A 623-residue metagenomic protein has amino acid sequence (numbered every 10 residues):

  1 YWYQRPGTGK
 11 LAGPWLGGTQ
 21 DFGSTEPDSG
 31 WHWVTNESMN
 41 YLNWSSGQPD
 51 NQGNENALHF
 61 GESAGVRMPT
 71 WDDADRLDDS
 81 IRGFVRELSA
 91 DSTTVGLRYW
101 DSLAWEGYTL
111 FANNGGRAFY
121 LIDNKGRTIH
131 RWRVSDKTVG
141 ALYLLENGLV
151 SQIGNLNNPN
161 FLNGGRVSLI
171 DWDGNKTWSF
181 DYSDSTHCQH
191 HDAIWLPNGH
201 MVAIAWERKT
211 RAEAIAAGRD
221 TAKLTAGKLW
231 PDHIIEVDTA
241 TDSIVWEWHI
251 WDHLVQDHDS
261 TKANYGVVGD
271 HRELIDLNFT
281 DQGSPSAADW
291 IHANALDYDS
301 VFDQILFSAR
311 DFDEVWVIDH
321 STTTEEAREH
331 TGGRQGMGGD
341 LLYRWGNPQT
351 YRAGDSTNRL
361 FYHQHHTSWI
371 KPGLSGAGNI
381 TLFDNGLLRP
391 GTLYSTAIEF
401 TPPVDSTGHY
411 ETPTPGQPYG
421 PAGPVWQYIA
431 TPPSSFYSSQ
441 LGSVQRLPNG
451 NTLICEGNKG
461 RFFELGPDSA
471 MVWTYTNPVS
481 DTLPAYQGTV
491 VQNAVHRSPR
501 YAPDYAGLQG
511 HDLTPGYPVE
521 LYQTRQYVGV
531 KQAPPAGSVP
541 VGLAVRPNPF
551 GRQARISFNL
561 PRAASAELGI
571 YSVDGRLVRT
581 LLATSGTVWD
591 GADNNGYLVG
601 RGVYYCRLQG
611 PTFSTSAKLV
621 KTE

Functional and structural regions predicted by a protein language model:
Y1-A90: Extracellular, disulfide-bonded carbohydrate-recognition/adhesion ectodomains, dominated by C-type lectin-like domains
A90-V528: Histidine-/acidic-rich catalytic cores in large beta-rich domains
N113, A309, E456, P547 (+2 more regions): Non-cytosolic beta-sheet module surface loops
N114-G116, P561-S565, T584: Short proline/glycine-enriched turn/loop motifs at strand-loop junctions of beta-rich domains
I129, D574-L582: Surface-exposed loop/edge segments in extracytoplasmic proteins
V528-R562, I570-R576, R601-V603, L619-E623: Surface-exposed, proline-anchored Ser/Thr-rich loop/turn motifs
T580-L582, Y597, R601-E623: C-terminal tail/sorting-segment detector
